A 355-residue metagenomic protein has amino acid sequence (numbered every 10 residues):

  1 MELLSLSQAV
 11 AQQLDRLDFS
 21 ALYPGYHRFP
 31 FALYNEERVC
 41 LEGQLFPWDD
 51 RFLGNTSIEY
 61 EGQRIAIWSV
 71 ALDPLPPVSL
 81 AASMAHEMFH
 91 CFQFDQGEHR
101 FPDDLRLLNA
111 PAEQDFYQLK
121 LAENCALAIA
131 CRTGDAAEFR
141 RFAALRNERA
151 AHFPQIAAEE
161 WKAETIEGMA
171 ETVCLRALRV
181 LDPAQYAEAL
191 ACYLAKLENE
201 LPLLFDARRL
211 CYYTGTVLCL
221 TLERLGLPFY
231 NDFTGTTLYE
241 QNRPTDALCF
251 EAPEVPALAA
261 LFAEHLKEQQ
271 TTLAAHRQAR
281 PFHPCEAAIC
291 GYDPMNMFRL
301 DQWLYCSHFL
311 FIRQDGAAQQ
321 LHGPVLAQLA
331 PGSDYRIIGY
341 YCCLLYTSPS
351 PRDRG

Functional and structural regions predicted by a protein language model:
M1-E42: N-terminal mature-domain "stem" immediately C-terminal to a signal peptide or N-terminal signal-anchor/transmembrane
H27-Y34, W303-Q319, C343-L345: Short, hydrophobic/proline-enriched secondary-structure or compact coil segments at domain edges
F46-P77: Active-site scaffold of zinc-dependent metalloenzymes
Y60-I65, A137-H152, A187-K196: Active-site-adjacent bridging/hinge elements
A82-F94: Active-site recognition of the HExxH zinc-binding catalytic motif
D95-R140, E160-Q185: Post-HExxH zinc-binding segment in Zn-dependent metallohydrolases
Q155-A317: Pan-zinc metallopeptidase signature
Y346-G355: Conserved small/polar residues in nucleotide/adenosyl-binding loops
